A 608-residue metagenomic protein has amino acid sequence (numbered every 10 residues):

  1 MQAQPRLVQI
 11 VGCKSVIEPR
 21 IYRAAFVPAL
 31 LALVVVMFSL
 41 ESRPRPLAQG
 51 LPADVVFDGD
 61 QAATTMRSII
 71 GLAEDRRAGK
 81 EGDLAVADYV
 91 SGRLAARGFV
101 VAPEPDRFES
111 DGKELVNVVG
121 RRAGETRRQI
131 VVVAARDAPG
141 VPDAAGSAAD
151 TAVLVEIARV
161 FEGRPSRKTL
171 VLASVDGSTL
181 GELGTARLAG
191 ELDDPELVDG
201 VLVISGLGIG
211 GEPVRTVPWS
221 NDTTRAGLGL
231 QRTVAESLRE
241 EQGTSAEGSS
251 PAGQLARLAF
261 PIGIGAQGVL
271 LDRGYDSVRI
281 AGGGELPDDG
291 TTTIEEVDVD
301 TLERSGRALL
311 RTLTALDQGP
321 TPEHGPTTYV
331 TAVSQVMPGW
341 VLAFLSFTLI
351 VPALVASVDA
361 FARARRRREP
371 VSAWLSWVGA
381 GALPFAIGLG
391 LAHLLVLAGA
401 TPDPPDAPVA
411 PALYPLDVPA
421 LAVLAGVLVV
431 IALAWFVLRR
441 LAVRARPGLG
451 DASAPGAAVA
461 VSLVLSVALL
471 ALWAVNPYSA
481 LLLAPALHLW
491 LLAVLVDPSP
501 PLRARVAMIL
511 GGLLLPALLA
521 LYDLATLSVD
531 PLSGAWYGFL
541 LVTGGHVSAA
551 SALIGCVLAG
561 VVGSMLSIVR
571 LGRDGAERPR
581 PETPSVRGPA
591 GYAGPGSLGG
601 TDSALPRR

Functional and structural regions predicted by a protein language model:
Q2-Q4, Q9: Low-complexity, intrinsically disordered or signal/transmembrane-proximal segments
I17-A25, W374-G381: N-terminal membrane topogenic signal
R23-S39: Hydrophobic membrane-insertion alpha-helices, especially the h-region of bacterial N-terminal signal peptides
P44-Y329: Soluble extramembrane regions of membrane proteins in the secretory/endomembrane system
D58, G227, D298, M337-G339 (+2 more regions): Helix N-terminus capping/helix-initiation residues
V299-L302, R311-R363, R367, V371 (+1 more regions): Charged, amphipathic alpha-helical linkers/stalks
A343-R608: Alpha-helical transmembrane segments of integral membrane proteins
